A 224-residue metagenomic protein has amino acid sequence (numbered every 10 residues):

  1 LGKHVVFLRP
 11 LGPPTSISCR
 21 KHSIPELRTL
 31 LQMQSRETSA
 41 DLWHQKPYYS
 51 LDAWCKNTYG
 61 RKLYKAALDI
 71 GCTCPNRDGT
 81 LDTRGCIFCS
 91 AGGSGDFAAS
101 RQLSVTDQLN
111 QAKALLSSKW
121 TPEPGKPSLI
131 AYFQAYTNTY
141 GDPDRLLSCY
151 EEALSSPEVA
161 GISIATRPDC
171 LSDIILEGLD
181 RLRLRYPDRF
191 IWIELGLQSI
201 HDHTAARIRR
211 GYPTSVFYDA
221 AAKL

Functional and structural regions predicted by a protein language model:
V5-V6, S23: Short hydrophobic alpha-helical segments enriched in small aliphatic residues
L30-G85, A91-I130: N-terminal [4Fe-4S]-dependent radical SAM core
L68, L109-L116, Y150, I175-R183: Short, well-ordered amphipathic alpha-helices
D96-L103, A135-S148, I162-L224: Conserved non-cysteine loop/helix-boundary elements of the Radical SAM core domain that shape
G125-L129, S156-I162, P187-I191: Short, well-ordered coil/turn segments that N-cap beta-strands
